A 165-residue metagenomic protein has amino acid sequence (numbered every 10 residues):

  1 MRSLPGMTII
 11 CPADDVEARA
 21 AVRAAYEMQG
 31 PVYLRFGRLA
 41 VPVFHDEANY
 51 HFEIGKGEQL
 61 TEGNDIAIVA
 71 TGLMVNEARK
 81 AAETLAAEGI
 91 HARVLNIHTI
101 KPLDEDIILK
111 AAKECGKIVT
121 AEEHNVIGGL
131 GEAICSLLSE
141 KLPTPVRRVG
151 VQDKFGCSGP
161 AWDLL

Functional and structural regions predicted by a protein language model:
M1-E27: Conserved thiamine diphosphate
R23, G30, E83-A87: Charged, amphipathic alpha-helical interaction segments
A24-P31, I134-L137: Glycine- and acidic-residue-enriched helix-capping/beta->alpha junction motif
L34: Divalent-metal (often Zn2+) His-rich catalytic cores of metallo-beta-lactamase-fold enzymes
G37-L165: Thiamine diphosphate
